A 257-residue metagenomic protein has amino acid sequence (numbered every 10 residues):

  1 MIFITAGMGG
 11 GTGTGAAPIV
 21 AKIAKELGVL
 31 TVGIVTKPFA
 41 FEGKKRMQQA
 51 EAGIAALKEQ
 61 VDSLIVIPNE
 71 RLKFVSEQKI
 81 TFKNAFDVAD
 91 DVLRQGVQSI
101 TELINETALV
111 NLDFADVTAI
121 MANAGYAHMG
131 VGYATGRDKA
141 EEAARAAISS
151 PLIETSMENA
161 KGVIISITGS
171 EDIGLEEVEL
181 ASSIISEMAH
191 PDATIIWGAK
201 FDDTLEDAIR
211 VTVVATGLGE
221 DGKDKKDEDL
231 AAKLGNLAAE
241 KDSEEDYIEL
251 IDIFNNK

Functional and structural regions predicted by a protein language model:
M1-K257: Tubulin/FtsZ superfamily GTPase core signature
